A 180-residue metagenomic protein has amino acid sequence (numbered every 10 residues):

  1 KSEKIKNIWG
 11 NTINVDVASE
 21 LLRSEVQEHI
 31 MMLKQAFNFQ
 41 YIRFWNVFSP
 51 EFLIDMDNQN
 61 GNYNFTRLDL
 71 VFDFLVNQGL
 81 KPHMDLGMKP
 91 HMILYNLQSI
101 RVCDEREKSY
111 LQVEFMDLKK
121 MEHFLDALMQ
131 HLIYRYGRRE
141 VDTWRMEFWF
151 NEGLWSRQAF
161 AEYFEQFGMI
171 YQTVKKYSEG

Functional and structural regions predicted by a protein language model:
K1-Q40, F44-V47, N58: Mature N-terminal, pre-catalytic/accessory segment of carbohydrate-active enzymes
F37-G180: Substrate-binding cleft and catalytic face of glycoside hydrolase catalytic domains, especially the flexible beta-alpha
